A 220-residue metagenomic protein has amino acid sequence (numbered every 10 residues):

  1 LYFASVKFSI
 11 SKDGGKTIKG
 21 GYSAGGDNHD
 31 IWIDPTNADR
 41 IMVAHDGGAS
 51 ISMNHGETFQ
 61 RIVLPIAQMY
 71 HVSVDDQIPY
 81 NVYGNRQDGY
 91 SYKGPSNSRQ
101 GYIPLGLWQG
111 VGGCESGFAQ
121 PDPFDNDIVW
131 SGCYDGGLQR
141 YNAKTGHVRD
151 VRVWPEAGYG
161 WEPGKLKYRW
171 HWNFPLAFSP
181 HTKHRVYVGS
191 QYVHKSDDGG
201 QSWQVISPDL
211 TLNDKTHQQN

Functional and structural regions predicted by a protein language model:
L1-N220: Beta-propeller blade termini and top-face loops
